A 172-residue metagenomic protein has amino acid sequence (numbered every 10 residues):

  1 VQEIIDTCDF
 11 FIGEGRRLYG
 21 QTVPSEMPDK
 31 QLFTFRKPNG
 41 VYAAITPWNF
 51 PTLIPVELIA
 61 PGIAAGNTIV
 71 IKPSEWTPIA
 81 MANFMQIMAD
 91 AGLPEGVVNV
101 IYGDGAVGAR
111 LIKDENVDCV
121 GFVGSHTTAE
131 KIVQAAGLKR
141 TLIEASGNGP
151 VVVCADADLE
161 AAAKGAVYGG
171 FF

Functional and structural regions predicted by a protein language model:
V1-Y19: Long amphipathic alpha-helix in the N-terminal Rossmann-like dinucleotide-binding domain of NAD(P)-dependent
C8, G66, V98, V120 (+1 more regions): Residue-level signal for inorganic ion chemistry
Q21-E95: Conserved small-residue-rich beta-alpha loop and adjacent elements that most often cradle the phosphate/pyrophosphate
Q31-L32, N99-D118: A structured beta-alpha segment of the ubiquitous adenosine-cofactor-binding alpha/beta core
Y42, N49, Y102-R110, G124-K131 (+1 more regions): Beta-loop-alpha module in the N-terminal Rossmann-like domain of NAD(P)-dependent dehydrogenases, especially those
I59-A60, G108, A129, A163: Generic hydrophobic/aromatic pocket-lining and core-packing "Φ" positions
I71, T77, Y102, I143-A145: Hydrophobic residues in well-ordered beta-strands that form the structural core
C119, H126-F172: ALDH superfamily catalytic-core signature
